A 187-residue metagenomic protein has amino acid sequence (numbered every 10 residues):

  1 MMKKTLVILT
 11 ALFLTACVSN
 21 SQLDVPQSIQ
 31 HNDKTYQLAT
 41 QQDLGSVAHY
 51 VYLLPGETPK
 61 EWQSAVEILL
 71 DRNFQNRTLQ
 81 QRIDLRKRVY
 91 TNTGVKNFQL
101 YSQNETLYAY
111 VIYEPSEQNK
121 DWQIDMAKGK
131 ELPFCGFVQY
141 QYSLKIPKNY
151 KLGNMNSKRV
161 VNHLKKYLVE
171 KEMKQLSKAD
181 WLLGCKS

Functional and structural regions predicted by a protein language model:
K3-L9: Sec-dependent signal peptide recognition, specifically the positively charged N-region followed immediately by
T15-A16: C-terminal motif of bacterial Sec signal peptides marking the signal peptidase cleavage site
N20-V47: N-terminal "mature-domain start" segment
S28, Q41, K96-Q103, G129-K130: Short, exposed beta-strand/loop patches in secreted or surface proteins that constitute
T40-E61: Post-signal-peptide N-terminal segment of Sec-exported extracytoplasmic proteins
S46-V51, Y108-A109, G136-V138: Short beta-strand micro-motifs in enzyme catalytic cores
P55-D121: Conserved polar/disulfide-associated segments of primarily extracytoplasmic proteins
Y113-K186: Short, well-structured beta-strand
